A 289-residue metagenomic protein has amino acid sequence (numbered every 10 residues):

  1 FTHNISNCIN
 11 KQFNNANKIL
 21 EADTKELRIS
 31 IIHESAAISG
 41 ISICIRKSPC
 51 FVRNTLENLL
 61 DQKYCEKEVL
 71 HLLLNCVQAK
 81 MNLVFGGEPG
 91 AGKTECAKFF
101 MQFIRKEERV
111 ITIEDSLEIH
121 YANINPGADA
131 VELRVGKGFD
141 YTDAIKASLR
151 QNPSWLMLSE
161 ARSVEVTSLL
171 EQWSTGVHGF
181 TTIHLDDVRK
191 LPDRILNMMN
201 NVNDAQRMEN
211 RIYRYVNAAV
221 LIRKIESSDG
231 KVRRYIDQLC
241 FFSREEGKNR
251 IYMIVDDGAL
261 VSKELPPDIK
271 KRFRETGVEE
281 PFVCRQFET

Functional and structural regions predicted by a protein language model:
F1-A79: P-loop NTP-binding catalytic core
M81-L83, F99-R211: Switch/coupling sub-region of P-loop NTPases
F85-G87: Hydrophobic anchor at the beta1->P-loop junction of P-loop NTPases
G90: Walker A (P-loop) phosphate-binding loop of P-loop NTPases
K93: Conserved lysine of the Walker
E171, R211-Q238, F242: Helical/strand "switch-coupling" subdomains that flank nucleotide/phosphate-binding cores, especially in P-loop NTPases
G230-T289: NTP-binding/hydrolysis catalytic cores, primarily Walker-type P-loop NTPases
